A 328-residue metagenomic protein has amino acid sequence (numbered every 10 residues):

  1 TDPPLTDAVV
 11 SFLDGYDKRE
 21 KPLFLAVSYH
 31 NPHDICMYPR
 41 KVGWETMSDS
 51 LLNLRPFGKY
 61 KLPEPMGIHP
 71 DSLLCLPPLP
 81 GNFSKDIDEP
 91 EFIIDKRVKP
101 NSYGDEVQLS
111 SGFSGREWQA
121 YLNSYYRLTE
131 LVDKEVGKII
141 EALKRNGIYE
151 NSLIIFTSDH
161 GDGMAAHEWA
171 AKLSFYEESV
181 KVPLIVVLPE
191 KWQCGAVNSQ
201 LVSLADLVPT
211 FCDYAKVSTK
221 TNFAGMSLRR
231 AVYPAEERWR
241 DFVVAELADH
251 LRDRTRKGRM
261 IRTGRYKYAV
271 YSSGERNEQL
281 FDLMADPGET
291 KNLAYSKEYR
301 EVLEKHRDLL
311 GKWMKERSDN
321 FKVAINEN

Functional and structural regions predicted by a protein language model:
T1-K21: Active-site-proximal alpha/beta segments of enzymes that process anionic O-linked groups
P3-V10, H33, N123-G137, S179-V180 (+8 more regions): A structural signal for well-ordered alpha-helical segments within the folded catalytic domains of diverse enzymes
L5, H160-A166, W192, A205-V208 (+7 more regions): C-terminal cap/loop subdomain of S1 sulfatases and analogous C-terminal strand-loop tails that border
S11-D14, G137, E141, Y233 (+1 more regions): Surface-exposed alpha-helical segments enriched in charged/polar residues
G15-K21, Y29-N151, I155-L201, Y214-T221 (+2 more regions): Active-site-proximal cap/lid insertion segments
Y38-R40, G288-Y299: Active-site-proximal N-terminal segment of extracellular/periplasmic enzymes that hydrolyze or transfer
P183, V187, L310-S318: A short, conserved beta-to-alpha structural element at the edge of catalytic cores that scaffolds binding
